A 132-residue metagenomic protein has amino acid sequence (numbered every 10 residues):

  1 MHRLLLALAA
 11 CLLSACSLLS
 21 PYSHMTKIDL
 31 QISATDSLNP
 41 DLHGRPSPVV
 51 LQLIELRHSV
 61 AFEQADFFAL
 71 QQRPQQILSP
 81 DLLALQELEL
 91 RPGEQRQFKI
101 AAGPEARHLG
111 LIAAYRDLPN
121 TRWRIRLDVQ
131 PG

Functional and structural regions predicted by a protein language model:
L12-A15: C-terminal motif of bacterial Sec signal peptides marking the signal peptidase cleavage site
S17-S20: Bacterial signal peptide processing site
Q31-L42: Short amphipathic, basic-aromatic surface patches that mediate peripheral association with negatively charged
H43-Q52: Short coil-to-beta strand junction motifs in C2/discoidin
Q71-A84: Short beta-strand and strand-turn-strand segments in soluble, beta-rich domains
Q95-A102: Exposed aromatic-hydrophobic patches
A106-R116: A short, solvent-exposed beta-strand micro-motif common in secreted/extracellular proteins
Y115-W123: Short acidic/polar inter-strand loop motif in beta-rich domains
